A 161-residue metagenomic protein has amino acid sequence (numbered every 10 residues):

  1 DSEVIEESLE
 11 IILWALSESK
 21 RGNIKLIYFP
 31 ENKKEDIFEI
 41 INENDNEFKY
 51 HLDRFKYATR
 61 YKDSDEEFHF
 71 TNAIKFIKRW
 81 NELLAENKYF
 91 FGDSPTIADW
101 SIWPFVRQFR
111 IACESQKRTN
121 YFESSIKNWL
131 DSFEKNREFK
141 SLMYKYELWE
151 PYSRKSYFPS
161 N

Functional and structural regions predicted by a protein language model:
D1-K75, N81, E86-K88: GST-like domain detector, emphasizing the conserved glutathione-binding G-site in the N-terminal thioredoxin-like
L9, E35-F38, D99, W103 (+1 more regions): Non-catalytic, well-ordered alpha-helical scaffold segments
L16-K20, R60, A85, F105-V106 (+3 more regions): Hydrophobic/aromatic-lined pockets within catalytic cores
K25-K33, K140-E150: Short, flexible loop/turn segments with low-complexity composition
E43, F76-R79, P104, Q108 (+1 more regions): Alpha-helical scaffold segments in carbohydrate-active enzymes
F68-A73, Y121-K135: Extended, well-ordered alpha-helical scaffold segments
F90-S115, T119-F122: GST superfamily/GST-like fold recognition
Y146-N161: Acidic/histidine-enriched, glycine/proline-rich intrinsically disordered or flexible terminal extensions
